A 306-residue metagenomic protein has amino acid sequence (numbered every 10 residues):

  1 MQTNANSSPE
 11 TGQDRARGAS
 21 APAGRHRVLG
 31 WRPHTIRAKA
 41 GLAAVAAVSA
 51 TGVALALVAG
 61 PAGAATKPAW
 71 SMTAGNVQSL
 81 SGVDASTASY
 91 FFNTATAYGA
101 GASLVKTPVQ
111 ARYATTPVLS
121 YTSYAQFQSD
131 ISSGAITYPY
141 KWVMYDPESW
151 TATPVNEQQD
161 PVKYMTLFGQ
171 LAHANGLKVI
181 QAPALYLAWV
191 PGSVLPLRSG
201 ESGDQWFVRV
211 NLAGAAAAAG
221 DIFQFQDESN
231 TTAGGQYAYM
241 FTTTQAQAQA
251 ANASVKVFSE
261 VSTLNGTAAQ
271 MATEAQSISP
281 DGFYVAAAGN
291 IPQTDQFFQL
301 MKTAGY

Functional and structural regions predicted by a protein language model:
M1-I36: Terminal targeting segments of Actinobacterial cell-envelope proteins
T11-Q13, R17, A21, A46 (+2 more regions): Extended rod-forming repeat segments used as scaffolds/tethers
R27-L29, A40, P61: Segments that shape or occlude catalytic/ligand-binding pockets
W31, A44, L57-A59: Generic detector of low-complexity/intrinsically disordered segments and short hydrophobic N-terminal stretches
R37-T51: Sec-dependent N-terminal signal peptides
V53-T66: C-terminal region of N-terminal signal peptides and the immediate post-cleavage residues of exported proteins
A64-Y306: Glycan-processing catalytic domains of CAZymes
